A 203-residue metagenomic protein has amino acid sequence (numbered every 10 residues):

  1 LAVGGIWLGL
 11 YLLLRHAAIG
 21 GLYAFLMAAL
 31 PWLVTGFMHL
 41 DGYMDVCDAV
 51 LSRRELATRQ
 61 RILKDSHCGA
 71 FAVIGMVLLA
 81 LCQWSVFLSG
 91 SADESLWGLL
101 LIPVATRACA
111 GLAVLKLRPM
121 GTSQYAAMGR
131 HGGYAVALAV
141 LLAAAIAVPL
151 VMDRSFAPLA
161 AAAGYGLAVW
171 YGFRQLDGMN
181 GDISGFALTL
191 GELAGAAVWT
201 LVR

Functional and structural regions predicted by a protein language model:
L1-G36, S52-T58, D65-R203: Hydrophobic alpha-helical transmembrane segments
G36-G42: Replace "His-x-His-based motif
A49: Residues immediately C-terminal
